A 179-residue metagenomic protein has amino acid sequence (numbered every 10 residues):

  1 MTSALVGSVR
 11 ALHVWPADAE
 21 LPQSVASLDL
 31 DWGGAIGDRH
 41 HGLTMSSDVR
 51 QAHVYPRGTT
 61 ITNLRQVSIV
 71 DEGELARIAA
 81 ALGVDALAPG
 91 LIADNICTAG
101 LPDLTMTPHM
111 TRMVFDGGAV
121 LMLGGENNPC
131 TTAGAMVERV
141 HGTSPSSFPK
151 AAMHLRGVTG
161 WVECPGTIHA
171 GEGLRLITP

Functional and structural regions predicted by a protein language model:
M1-M110, V114-G117: Electropositive, beta-rich accessory/interaction domains or terminal extensions that provide binding surfaces
A11, W32, G100, G125 (+2 more regions): A residue-level detector for short acidic-glycine micro-motifs
H40, M106, A133, A170-E172: Short acidic, gly/pro-rich beta-turn/loop elements at beta-sheet edges and active-site/ligand-binding grooves
D48, H53, P129, I168-G171 (+1 more regions): Amphipathic, positively biased hydrophobic alpha-helical segments used for protein targeting and membrane insertion
T98-P102, M106-V162: Glycine-rich active-site loops that engage anionic ligands at enzyme catalytic sites
G157-P179: Well-ordered alpha/beta subsegment
